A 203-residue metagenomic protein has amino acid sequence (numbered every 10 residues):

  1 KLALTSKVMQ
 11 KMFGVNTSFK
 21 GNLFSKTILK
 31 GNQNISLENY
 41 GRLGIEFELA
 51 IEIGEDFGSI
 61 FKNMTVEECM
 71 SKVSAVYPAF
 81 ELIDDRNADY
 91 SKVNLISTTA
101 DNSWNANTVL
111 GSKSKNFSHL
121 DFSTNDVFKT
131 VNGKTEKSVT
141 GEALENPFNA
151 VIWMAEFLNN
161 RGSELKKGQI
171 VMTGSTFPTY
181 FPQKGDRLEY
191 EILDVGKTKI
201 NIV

Functional and structural regions predicted by a protein language model:
K1-E145, R187, V195-V203: Catalytic-core "active-site belt" of small-molecule-metabolizing enzymes, emphasizing His/Asp/Glu-rich regions
E52, A75, W153, F157-N160: Alpha-helical scaffold segments in soluble metabolic enzymes
N149: Glycine-rich, small/acidic residue-mixed loop/short-helix segments
E156-L158, T173-T176: Short alpha-helix capping/helix-loop boundary micro-motifs
T176-Y180, D194-K197: Short, charged beta-turn/beta-strand-edge "cap" motif at the junction between a beta-strand and an adjacent loop
